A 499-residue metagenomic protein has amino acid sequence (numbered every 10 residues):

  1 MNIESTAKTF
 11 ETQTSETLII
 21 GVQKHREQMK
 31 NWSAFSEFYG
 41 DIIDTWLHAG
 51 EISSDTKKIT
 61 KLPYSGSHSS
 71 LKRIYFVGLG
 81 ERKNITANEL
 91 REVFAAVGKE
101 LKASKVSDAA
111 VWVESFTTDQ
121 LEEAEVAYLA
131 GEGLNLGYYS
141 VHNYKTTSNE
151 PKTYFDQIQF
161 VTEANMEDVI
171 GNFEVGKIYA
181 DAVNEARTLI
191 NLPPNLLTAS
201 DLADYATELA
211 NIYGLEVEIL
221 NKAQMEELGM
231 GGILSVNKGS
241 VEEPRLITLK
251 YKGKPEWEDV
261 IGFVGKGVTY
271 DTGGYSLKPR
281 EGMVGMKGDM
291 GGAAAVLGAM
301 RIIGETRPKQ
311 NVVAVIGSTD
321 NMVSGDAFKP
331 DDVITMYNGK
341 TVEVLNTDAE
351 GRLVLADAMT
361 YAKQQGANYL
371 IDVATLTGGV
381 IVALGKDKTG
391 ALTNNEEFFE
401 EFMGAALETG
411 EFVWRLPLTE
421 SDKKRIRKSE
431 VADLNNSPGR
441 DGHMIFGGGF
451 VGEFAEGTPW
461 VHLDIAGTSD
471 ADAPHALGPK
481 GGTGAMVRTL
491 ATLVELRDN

Functional and structural regions predicted by a protein language model:
M1-V260, V264-G267: Short amphipathic alpha-helical segment within the helicase RecA-like ATPase core that mediates nucleic-acid
S53, A203-N499: A generic structural signal for tightly packed, nonpolar segments enriched in small/aliphatic residues
